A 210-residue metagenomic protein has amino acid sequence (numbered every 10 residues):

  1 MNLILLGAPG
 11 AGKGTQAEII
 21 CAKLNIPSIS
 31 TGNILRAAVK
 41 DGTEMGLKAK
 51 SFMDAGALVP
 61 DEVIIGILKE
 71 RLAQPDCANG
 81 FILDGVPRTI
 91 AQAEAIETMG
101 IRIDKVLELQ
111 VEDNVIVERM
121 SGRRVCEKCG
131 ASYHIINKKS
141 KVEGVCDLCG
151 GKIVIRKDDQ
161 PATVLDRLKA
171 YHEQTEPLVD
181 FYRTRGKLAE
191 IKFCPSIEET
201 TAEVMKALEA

Functional and structural regions predicted by a protein language model:
M1-A210: Glycine-rich phosphate-binding loop of ATP-dependent small-molecule kinases
